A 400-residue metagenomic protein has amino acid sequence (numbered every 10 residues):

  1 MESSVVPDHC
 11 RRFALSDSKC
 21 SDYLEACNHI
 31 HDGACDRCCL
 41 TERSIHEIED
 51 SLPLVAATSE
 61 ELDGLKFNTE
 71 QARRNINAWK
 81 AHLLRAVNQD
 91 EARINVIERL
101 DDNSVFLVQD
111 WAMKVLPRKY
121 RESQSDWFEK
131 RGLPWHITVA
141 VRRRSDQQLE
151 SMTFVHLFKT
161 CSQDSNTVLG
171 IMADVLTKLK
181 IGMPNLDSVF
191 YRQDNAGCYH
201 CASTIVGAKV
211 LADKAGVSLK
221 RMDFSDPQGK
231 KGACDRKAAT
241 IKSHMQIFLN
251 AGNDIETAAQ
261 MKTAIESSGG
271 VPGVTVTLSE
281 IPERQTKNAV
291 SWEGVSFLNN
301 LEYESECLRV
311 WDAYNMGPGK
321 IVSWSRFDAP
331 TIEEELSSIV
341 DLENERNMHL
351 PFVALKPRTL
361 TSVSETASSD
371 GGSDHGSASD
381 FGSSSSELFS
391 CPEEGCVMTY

Functional and structural regions predicted by a protein language model:
M1-M398: Extended mixed-charge, aromatic/glycine-enriched low-complexity segments
